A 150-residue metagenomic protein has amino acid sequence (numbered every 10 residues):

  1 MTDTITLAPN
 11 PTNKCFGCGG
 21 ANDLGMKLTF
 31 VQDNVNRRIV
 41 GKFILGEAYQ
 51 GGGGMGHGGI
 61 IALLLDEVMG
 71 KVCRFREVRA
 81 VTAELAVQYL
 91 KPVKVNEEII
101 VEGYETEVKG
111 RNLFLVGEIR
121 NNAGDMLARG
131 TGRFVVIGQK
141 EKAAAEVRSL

Functional and structural regions predicted by a protein language model:
M1-K42, G46-E47, L150: Non-catalytic linker/capping segments at the edges of enzyme domains
M1-L7, V93-V95, T106-L150: HotDog/MaoC-like acyl-thioester-processing domains
K27, V40-K42, E84, V116 (+1 more regions): Well-ordered beta-strand positions in beta-sheet-rich domains
N36-R38, M55-A80: Active-site helix/loop of acyl-thioester processing domains in fatty-acid/polyketide metabolism, spanning hotdog-fold
L45-G58: Short histidine-centered catalytic/ligand-binding loop motif
E67-I100, E105, T131: Hydrophobic beta-strand-centered segment that forms part of the acyl-chain substrate-binding groove
